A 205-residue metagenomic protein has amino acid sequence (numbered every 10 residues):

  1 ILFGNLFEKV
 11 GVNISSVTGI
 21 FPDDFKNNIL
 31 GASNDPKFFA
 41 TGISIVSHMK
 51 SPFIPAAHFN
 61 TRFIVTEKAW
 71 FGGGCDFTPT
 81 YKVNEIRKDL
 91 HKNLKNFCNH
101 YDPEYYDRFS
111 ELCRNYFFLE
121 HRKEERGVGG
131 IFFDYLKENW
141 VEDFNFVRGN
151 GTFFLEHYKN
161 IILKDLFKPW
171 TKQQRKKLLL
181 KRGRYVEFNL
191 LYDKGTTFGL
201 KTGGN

Functional and structural regions predicted by a protein language model:
I1-L30, L136-L191: Gly/Pro-rich turn-and-neighbor structural signature
L2-G73: Internal mixed beta-strand/loop scaffold within catalytic domains of large alpha/beta enzymes
V10-G11, F39-G42, A69-T78, E124-N139 (+1 more regions): Glycine-rich, often proline-containing surface loops adjacent to acidic residues and nearby aromatics that form
D23-F25, I54-A56, V83-I86, F198-L200: Short helix/loop capping segments that flank catalytic or ligand/cofactor-binding pockets
M49-S51, V65-E67, F77-N84, Y135-F146 (+1 more regions): A generic structural motif
E67-F109: Compact, glycine/acidic-enriched structural inserts
K95-F146, N160-L163: Long, charged, mostly alpha-helical binding arms that flank functional sites
V186-N205: A translation/RNA-centric and nucleic-acid-associated enzymatic feature enriched in Class II aminoacyl-tRNA synthetases
